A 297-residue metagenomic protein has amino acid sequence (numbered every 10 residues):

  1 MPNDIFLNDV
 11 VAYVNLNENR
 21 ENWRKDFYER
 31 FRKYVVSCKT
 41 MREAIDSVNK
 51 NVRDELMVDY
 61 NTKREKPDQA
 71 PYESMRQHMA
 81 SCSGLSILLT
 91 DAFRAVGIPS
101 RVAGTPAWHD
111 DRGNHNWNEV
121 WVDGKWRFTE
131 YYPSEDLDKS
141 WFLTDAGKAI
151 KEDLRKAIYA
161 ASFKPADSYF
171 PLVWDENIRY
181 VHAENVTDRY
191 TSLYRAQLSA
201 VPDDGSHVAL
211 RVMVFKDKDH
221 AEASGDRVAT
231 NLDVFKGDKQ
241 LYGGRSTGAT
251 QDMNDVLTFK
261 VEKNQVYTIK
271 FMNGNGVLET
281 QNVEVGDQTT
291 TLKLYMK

Functional and structural regions predicted by a protein language model:
M1-Q77, A166-D167: Secondary-structure boundary elements
M41, I45, C82-S86, D111-N114 (+3 more regions): Active-site-proximal structural scaffolding
M41-E43, A95-R101, D123-K125: Loop/turn elements at helix/coil->beta-strand transitions in domains of secreted/extracellular proteins
V48, H78-A103, N118: Cysteine-centered nucleophilic/redox motifs
V48-M57, T105-R112, D123: Small beta-barrel nucleic-acid-binding modules, principally OB-folds
T62, A95, P106-D111, V120-M253 (+1 more regions): His-Asp-centered catalytic microenvironments across diverse enzyme cores, prominently the transglutaminase-like
A70-Q77, P106-V120: Beta-rich nucleic-acid/ligand-interaction surfaces
T250, M272-K297: Structured interaction patches on ligand/partner-binding surfaces of diverse proteins
